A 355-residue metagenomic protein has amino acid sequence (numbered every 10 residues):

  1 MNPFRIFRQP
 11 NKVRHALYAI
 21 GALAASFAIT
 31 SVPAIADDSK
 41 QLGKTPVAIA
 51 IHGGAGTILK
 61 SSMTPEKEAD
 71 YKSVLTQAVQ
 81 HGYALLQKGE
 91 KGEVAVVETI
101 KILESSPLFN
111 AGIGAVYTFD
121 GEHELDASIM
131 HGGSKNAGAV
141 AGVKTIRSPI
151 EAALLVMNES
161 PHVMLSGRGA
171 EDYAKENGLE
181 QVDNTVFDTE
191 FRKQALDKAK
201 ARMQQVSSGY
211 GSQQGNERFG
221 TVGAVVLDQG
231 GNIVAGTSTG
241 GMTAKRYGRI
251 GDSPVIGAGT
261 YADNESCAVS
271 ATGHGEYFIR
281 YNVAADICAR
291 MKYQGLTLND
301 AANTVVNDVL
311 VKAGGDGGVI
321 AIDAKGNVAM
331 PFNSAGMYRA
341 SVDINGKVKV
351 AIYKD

Functional and structural regions predicted by a protein language model:
N2-I20: Bacterial N-terminal signal peptides that target proteins for export
R5, V32-A36: Short, low-complexity disordered leader/linker segments with a strong preference for bacterial N-terminal type II
R8-P10, I29, T189: Polar helix-capping/helix-linker motif
Q9-K12, L23, V32, D343: Short linear sequence elements within intrinsically disordered, low-complexity coil regions
Y18-T30: Bacterial N-terminal signal peptides
A36-D355: Alpha/propeptide regions of enzymes that mature by internal proteolysis
